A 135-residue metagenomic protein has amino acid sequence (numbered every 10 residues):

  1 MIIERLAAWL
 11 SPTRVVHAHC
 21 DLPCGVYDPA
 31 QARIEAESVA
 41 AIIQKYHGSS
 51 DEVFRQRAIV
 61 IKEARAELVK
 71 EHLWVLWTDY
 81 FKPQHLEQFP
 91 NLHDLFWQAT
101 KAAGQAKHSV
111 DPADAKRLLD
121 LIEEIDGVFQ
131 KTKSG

Functional and structural regions predicted by a protein language model:
M1-R55, P90-E124, V128-G135: N-terminal intrinsically disordered, cationic/polar leader segments that include organellar targeting peptides
A7-A8, E67, Q84: A generic short-segment signal for beta-strand/edge and adjacent turn/coil regions
K45-G48, L68, H72-V75: Short helix-loop boundary/capping segments at the starts of domains
V53, V60, W77: Short, Lys/Arg-enriched phosphate-binding patches
R57-H72: Alpha-helical segments in soluble extracytoplasmic regions
V60-E63, L86-H93: Short, well-ordered coil↔helix boundary/capping segments
H72-F89: Short, solvent-exposed, charged loop/turn and helix-capping segments that join or cap alpha-helices on peripheral
